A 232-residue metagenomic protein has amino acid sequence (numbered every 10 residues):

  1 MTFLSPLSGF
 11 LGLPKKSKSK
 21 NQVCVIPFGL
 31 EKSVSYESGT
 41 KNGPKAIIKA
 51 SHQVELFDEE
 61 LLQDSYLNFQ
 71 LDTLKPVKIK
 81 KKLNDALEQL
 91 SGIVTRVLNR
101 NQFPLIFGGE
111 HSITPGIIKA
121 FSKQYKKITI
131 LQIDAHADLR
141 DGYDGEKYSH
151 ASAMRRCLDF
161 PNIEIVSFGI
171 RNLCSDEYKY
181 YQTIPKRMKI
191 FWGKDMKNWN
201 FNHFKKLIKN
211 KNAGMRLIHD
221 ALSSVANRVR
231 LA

Functional and structural regions predicted by a protein language model:
T2-A232: Conserved alpha-helical scaffold segments that buttress catalytic/binding sites
